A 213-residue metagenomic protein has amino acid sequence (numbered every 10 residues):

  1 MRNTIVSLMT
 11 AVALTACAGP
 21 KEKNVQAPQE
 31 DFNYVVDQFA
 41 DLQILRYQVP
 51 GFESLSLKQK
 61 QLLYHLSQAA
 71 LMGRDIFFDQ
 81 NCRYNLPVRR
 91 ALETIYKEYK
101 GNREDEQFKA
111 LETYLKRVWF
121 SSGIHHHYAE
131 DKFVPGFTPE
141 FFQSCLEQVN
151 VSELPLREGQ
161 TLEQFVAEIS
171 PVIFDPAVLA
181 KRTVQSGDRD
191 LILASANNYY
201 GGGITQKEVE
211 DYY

Functional and structural regions predicted by a protein language model:
R2-L8: Sec-dependent signal peptide recognition, specifically the positively charged N-region followed immediately by
L8-M9, D37: A generic structural signal for short
T15-A16: C-terminal motif of bacterial Sec signal peptides marking the signal peptidase cleavage site
G19: Short, conserved catalytic or interaction motifs in soluble domains
N24-Q26: N- or domain-start disorder-to-order transition segments that initiate the globular core
P28-Y213: N-terminal helix-rich structural modules
